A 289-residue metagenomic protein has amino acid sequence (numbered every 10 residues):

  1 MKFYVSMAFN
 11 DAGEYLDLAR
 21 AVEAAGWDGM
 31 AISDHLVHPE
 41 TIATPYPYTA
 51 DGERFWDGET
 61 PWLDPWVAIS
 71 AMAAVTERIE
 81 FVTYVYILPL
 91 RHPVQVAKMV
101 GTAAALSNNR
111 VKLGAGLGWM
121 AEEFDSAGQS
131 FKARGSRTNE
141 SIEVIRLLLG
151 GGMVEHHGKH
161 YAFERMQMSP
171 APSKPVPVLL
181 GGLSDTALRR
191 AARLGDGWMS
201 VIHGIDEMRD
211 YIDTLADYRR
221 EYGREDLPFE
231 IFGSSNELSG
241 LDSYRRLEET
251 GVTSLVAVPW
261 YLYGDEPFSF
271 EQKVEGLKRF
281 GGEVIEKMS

Functional and structural regions predicted by a protein language model:
M1-S289: Active-site-adjacent structural elements that line small-molecule/cofactor binding pockets in enzymes
